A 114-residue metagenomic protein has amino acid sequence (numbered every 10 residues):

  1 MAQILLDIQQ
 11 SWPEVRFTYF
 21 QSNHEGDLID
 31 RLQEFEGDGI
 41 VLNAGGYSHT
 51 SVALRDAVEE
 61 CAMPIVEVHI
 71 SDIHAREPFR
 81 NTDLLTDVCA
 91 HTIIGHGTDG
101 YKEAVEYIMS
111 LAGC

Functional and structural regions predicted by a protein language model:
M1-Q10: Short catalytic helix/loop segments, enriched in acidic residues and glycine and frequently bearing histidine
D7, E14-R16, L32, A104-Y107: One-carbon transfer enzymes
S11-R16, E36-I40: Short, surface-exposed connector motifs at secondary-structure boundaries
F17-G26: Short beta->alpha junction loops
T18-Y19, V66, A75-C114: Short, glycine-/small-residue-rich phosphate/pyrophosphate-handling segment
N23-H24, G46, H96: Short beta->alpha linker loops
D27-R31: Short acidic active-site motifs
E36-R76: Mid-chain, well-packed structural core segment of small domains
